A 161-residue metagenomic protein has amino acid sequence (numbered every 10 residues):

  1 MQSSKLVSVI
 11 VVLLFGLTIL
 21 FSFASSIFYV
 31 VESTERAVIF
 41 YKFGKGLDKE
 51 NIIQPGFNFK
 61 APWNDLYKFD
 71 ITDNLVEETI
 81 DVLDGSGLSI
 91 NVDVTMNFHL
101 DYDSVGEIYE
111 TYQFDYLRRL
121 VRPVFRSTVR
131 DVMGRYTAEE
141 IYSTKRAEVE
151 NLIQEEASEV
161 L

Functional and structural regions predicted by a protein language model:
Q2-K5, Y112, Y136: Membrane-helix interfacial "entry" motifs
S3-S26: Single-pass alpha-helical transmembrane signal-anchor segments
S25-G134, S143, E150: Hydrophobic membrane-anchoring helix/hairpin
A157-L161: Short, intrinsically disordered, charge-balanced linker/junction segments flanking boundaries in proteins
